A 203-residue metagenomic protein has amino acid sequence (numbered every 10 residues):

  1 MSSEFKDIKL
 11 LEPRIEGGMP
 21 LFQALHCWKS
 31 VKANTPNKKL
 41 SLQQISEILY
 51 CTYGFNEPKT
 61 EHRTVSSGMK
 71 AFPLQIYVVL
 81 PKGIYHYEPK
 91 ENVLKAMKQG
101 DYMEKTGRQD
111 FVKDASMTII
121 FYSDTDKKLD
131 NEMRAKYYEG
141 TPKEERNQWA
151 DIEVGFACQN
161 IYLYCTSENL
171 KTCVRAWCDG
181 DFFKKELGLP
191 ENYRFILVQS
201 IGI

Functional and structural regions predicted by a protein language model:
M1-M117: N-terminal amphipathic, basic helical "cap/leader" segment at the start of enzyme domains
N34, F121, Q199-I201: Short beta-strand element of the conserved SAM-dependent methyltransferase core
I48, I76, M117-D130, A135 (+1 more regions): Small-aliphatic-rich amphipathic alpha-helix that forms the alpha element of a beta-alpha
G68, K171-R175, E191: Short, surface-exposed helix-loop/turn micro-motifs enriched in polar/charged residues
V78-L80, S123, I203: Short, structured patches in soluble enzyme cores that scaffold and shape functional sites
I84, N92, K127, G180 (+1 more regions): Surface-exposed, flexible loop/turn segments at secondary-structure boundaries
D114-S116, L170, N192-R194: Short coil/turn connectors at secondary-structure junctions
G188-I203: A glycine-rich helix N-cap at a beta->alpha junction
